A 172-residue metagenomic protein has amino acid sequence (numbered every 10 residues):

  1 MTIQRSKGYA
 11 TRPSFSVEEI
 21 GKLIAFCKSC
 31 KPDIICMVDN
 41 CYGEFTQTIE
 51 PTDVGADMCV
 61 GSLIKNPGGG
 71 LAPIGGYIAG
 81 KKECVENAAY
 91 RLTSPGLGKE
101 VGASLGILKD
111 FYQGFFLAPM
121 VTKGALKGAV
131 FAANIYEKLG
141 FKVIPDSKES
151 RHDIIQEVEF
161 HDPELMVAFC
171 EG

Functional and structural regions predicted by a protein language model:
M1-K123, K127, A133-Y136, G140-I144: Conserved PLP-enzyme active-site core in the AAT-like
E137-G172: Conserved C-terminal alpha-helix-loop-beta "cap" of PLP-dependent enzymes that closes/shapes the active-site mouth
